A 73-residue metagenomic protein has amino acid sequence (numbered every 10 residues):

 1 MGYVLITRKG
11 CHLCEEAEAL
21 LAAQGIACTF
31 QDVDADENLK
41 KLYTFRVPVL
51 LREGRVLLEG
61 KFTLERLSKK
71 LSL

Functional and structural regions predicted by a protein language model:
M1-Q24: Local sequence-structure signature of Cys/Sec-based thiol-disulfide redox active-site neighborhoods
I6, Q31, E59: Small/polar loops that bind or transfer phosphate-bearing groups
A27-E37: Thiol-based oxidoreductase modules, predominantly thioredoxin-like and allied folds used for disulfide exchange
K40: Short conserved loop adjoining the S-adenosyl-L-methionine
Y43: Surface-exposed interaction regions that form or flank ligand-binding interfaces
V47-V56: A short, hydrophobic beta-strand/beta-hairpin element that forms part of a small beta-sheet core
R55-L73: Non-catalytic, surface beta->alpha helical segment in thiol-disulfide oxidoreductase systems
